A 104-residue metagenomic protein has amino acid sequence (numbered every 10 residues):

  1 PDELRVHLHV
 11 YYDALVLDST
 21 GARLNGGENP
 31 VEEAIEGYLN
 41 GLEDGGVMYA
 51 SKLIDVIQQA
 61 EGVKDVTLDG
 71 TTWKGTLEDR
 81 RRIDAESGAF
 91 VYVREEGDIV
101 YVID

Functional and structural regions predicted by a protein language model:
P1-D104: Acidic, low-complexity glycine/serine/threonine-rich segments
